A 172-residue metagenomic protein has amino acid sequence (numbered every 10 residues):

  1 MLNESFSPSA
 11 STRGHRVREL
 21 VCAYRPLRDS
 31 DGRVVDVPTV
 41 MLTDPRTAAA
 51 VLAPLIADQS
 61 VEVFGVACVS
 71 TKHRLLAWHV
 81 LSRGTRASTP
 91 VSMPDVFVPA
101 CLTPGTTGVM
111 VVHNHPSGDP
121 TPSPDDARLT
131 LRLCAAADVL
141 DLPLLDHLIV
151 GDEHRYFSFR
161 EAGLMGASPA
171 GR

Functional and structural regions predicted by a protein language model:
M1-S30, P38, T47-A50, K72 (+1 more regions): Active-site-proximal loop/helix of nucleotide/amide-processing enzymes and allied scaffolds
D31-R74: Glycine-enriched loop-and-adjacent helix/strand subsegments that border the catalytic/binding cleft of enzyme cores
